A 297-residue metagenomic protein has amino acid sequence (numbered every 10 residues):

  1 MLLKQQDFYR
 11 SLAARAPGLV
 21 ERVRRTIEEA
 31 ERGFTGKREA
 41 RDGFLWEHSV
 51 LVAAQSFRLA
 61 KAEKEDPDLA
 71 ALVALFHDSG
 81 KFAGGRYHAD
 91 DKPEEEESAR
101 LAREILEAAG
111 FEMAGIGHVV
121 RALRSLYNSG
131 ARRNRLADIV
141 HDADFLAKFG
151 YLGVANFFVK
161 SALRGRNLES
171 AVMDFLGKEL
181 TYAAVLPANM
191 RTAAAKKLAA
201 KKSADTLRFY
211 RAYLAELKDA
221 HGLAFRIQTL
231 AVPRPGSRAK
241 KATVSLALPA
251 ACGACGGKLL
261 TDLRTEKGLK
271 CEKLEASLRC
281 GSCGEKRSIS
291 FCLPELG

Functional and structural regions predicted by a protein language model:
M1-A14, R38-E65, F76, N128-R238 (+1 more regions): Divalent metal-dependent phosphate-bond-processing catalytic cores, especially two-metal-ion Mg2+/Mn2+ enzymes that act
L19-L51, S79-D90, M190-A194: Active-site flanking loop/helix segments enriched in acidic
V52, P67-D90, E94, S98 (+1 more regions): His-Asp-centered metal-binding catalytic motifs of divalent-metal-dependent phosphohydrolases/nucleases
L230-A242, L260-G268: Short Cys/His-rich Zn2+-coordinating modules
A247-P249, S277: Residues immediately within or flanking Cys/His clusters that coordinate Zn2+ in small zinc-binding modules
C252-C255, C280-C283: Short cysteine-rich clusters marking metal-coordination/redox-active sites
G257-L260, S288: Short functional micro-motifs and their immediate structural scaffolds
T265-S277: Short linker/helix segments within small regulatory modules
